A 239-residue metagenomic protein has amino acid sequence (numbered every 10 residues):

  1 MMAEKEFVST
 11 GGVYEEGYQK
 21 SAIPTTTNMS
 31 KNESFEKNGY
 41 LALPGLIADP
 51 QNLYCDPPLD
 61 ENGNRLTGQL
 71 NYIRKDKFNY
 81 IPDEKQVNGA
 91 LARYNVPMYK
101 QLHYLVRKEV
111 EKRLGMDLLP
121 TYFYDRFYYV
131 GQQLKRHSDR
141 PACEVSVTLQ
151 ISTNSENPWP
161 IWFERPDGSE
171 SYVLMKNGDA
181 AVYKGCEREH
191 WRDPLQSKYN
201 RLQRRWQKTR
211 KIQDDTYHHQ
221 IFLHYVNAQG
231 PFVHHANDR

Functional and structural regions predicted by a protein language model:
M2-L114: Non-heme Fe(II)/2-oxoglutarate
S34-K37, L119, Y217: A short, polar/charged loop/turn motif at coil->beta-strand junctions and beta-hairpin connectors
A42-P44, L119-P120, V182-Y183, F222: A structural signal for short, well-ordered beta-strand segments and their strand-loop junctions that often border
P57-P58, Q196-K198, D238: Short, glycine/charged-enriched secondary-structure capping and boundary segments
Q86, L91-A92, Q101-P160: Conserved double-stranded beta-helix
V130-R188, Y199-K208, D214-I221, V226-N237: Catalytic core of non-heme Fe(II) oxygenases with the double-stranded beta-helix
R192-P194: Acidic, low-complexity, intrinsically disordered interaction modules
